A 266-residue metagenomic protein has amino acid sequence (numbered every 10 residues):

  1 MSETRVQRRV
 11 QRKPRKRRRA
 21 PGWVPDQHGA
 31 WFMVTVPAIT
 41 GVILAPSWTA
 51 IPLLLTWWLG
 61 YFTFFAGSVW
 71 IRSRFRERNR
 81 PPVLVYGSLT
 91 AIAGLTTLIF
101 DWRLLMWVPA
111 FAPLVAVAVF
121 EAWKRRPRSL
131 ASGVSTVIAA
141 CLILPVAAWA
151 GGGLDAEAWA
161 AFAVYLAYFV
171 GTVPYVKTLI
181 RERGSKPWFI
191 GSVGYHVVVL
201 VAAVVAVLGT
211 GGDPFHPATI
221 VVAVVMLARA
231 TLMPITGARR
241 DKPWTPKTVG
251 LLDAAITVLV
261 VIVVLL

Functional and structural regions predicted by a protein language model:
M1-W23: Short, Lys/Arg-rich, polar N-terminal cytosolic tail immediately upstream of the first transmembrane signal-anchor
A20-L44, V137, A255-V261: The first (N-terminal) embedded transmembrane alpha-helix
P37, P82-A93, S135-A148, F189-V204 (+1 more regions): Small-residue-rich segments of transmembrane alpha-helices in multi-pass membrane proteins, especially helix faces
I39-L54, G94-W107, L142-F162, A202-T219 (+1 more regions): Helix-coil boundary and interhelical linker segments in multi-pass alpha-helical membrane proteins
T63-F75, L114-S129, V170-F189, A230-T245: C-terminal ends of transmembrane helices
A91, L95, R103, V108-A147: Intramembrane alpha-helical segments
G133, V137-S185: Hydrophobic, aromatic-enriched interface-forming segments
I190-W244, D253: Glycine/small-residue-rich hydrophobic helix-like segments
